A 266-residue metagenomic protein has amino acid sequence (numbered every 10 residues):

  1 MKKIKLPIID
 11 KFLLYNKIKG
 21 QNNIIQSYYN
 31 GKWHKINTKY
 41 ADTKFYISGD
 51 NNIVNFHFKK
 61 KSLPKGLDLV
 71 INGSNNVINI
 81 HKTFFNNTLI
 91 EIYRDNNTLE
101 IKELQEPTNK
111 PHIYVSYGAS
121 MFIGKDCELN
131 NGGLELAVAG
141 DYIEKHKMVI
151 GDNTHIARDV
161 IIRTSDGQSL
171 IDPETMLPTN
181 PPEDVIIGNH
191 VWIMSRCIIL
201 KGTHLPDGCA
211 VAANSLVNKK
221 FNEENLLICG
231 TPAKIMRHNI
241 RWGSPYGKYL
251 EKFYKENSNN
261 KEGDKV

Functional and structural regions predicted by a protein language model:
M1-A41, E251-V266: Membrane-proximal basic amphipathic "stem/tether" segments
L6-P7, K35-S48, K59-L63, D68-N72: Low-complexity repeat regions of mature extracellularly deployed or surface/particle-associated proteins
K60, K65-H204, I240: Flexible, glycine/small-residue-enriched loop-and-beta-strand segment within the central core of proteins
R163, N218-K220, M236-H238: Conserved acidic donor-binding loop of glycosyltransferase catalytic domains
T175-L200, N225-L227, T231-V266: C-terminal segments of enzyme domains that contribute to small-molecule binding surfaces
L205-C229: C-terminal/domain-terminus segments
